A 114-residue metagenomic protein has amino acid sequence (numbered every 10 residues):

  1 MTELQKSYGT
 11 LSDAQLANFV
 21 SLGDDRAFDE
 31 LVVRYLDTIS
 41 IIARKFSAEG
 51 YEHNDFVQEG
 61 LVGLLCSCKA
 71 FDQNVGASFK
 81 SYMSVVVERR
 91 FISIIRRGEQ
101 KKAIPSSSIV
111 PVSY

Functional and structural regions predicted by a protein language model:
M1-Q100: Alpha-helical promoter-recognition and RNA polymerase-docking modules of transcription initiation factors, dominated by
I92-Y114: Charged, low-cysteine interdomain linkers and short loop/connector segments that bridge structured helical modules
